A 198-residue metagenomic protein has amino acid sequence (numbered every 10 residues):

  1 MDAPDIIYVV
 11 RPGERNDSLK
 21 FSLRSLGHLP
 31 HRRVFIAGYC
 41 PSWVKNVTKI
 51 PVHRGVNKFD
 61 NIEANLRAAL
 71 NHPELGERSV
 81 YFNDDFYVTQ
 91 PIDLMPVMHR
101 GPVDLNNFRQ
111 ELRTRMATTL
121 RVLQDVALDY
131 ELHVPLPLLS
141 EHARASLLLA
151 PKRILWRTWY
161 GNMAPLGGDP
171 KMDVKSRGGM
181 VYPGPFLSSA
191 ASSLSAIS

Functional and structural regions predicted by a protein language model:
M1-V56, Y160, G167: N-terminal anchoring/stem segment of glycosyltransferases
D2-P4, R32, L75-R78, D84: Short coil/turn segments at beta-strand junctions that form active-site/ligand-binding loops
R15, S42-N46, Y87-I92, P96-M98 (+3 more regions): Short catalytic/ligand-binding loop motif for oxyanion handling, primarily in non-cytosolic enzymes, centered on
N16-S25, V52-F82: A conserved donor-nucleotide-binding helix/loop in the catalytic core of Leloir-type glycosyltransferases
Y39, F82-F86: Short acidic donor-binding/metal-coordinating loop in glycosyltransferase active sites
W43-A68, L94-P102, V181, P185 (+1 more regions): Active-site regions of enzymes building and remodeling cell-envelope glycoconjugates
T89-L120: Conserved donor-nucleotide/metal-binding helix-loop-beta segment in metal-dependent transferases, i.e., the alpha-helix
R113-A196: Catalytic core and acceptor-binding pocket of nucleotide-sugar-dependent glycosyltransferases
